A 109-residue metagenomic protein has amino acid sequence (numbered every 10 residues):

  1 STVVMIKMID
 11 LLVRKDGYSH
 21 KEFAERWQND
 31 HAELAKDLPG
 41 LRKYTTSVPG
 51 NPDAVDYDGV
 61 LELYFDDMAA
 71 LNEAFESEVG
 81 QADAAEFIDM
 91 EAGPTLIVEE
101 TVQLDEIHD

Functional and structural regions predicted by a protein language model:
V4-D109: Macromolecular interaction modules
